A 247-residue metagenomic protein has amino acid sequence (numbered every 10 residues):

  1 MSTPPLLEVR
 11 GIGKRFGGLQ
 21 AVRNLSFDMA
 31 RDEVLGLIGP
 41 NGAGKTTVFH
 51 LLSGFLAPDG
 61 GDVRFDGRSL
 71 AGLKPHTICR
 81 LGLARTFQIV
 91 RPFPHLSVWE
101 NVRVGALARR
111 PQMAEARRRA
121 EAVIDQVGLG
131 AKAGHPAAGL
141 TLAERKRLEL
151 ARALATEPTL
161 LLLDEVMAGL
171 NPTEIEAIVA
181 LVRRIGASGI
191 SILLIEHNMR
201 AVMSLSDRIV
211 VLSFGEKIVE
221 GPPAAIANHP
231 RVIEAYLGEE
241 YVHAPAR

Functional and structural regions predicted by a protein language model:
S2-R247: Glycine-rich phosphate-binding loops of nucleotide-dependent enzymes
